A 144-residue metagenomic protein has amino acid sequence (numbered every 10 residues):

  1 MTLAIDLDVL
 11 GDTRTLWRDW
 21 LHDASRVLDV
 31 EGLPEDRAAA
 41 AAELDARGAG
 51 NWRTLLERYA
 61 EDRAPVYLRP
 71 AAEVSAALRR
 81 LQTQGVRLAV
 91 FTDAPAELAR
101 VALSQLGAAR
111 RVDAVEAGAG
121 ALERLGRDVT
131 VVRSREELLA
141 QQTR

Functional and structural regions predicted by a protein language model:
M1-A38: Active-site neighborhood of HAD-like aspartate-dependent phosphohydrolases
M1-I5, A96, R100-R144: Asp-based, Mg2+/Mn2+-dependent phosphohydrolase catalytic module
S25, D29, Q82-G85, G107: Glycine-centered loop/turn motif at secondary-structure junctions
D36-T54, E97-L98: Short, compositionally biased "basic patch" segments
G50, D62-V90, R100: Short, acidic loop-to-helix structural element flanking the phosphoryl-transfer center in phosphate-processing enzymes
T92-A94: Conserved phosphate-coupling serine/threonine residues in phosphotransfer and NTP-handling enzymes
